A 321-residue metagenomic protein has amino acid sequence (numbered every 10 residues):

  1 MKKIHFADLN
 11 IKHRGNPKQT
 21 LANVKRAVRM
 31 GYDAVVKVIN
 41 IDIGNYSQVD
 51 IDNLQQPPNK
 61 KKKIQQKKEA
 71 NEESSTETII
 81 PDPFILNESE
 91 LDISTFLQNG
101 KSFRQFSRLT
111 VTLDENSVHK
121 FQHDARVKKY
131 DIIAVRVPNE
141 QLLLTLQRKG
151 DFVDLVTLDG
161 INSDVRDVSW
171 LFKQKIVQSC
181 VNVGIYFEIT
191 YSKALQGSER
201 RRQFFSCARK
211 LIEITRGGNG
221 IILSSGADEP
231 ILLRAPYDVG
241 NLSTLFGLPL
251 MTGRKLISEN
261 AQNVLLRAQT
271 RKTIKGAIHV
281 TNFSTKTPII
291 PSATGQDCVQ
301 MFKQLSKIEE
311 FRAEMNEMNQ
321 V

Functional and structural regions predicted by a protein language model:
M1-K37, I43-L91, K128, L143-V321: Charged catalytic cores and adjacent phosphate/nucleic-acid-binding surfaces used for phosphate/nucleic-acid chemistry
V36, T110-L113, I132-V137, V156: Short, hydrophobic beta-strand segments that form beta-sheet elements in well-ordered domains
D82-V127: N-terminal active-site wall of soluble small-molecule enzyme domains
V118-A125, R136-V137, Q147-G150, S169: NAD-dependent ADP-ribosyltransferases
P138-L142: Short, polar loop motifs at secondary-structure junctions
